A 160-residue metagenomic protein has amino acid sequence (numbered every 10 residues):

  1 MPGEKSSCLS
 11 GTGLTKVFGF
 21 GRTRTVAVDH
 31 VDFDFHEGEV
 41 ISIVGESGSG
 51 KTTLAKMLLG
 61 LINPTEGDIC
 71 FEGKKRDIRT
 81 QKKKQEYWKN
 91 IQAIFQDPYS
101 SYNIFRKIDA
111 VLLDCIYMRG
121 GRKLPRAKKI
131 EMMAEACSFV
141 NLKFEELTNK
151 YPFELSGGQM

Functional and structural regions predicted by a protein language model:
K5-C8, V17-H30, E37, R79-K83 (+2 more regions): A short, flexible loop at the N-terminus of ABC-type nucleotide-binding domains that lies
S42, Q85-Q96, A110: ABC nucleotide-binding domain signature
V44-E46: The feature captures the beta-strand-to-loop junction immediately N-terminal to the Walker
L59: Helix-to-loop junction immediately C-terminal to a conserved catalytic motif
G67-D77, Y87: Conserved ABC transporter NBD signature motif
D97, I104-M118: Q-loop/switch helix immediately C-terminal to the Walker
I130, A136-F153: Conserved ABC nucleotide-binding domain
S156-M160: ABC ATPase nucleotide-binding domain "signature motif"
